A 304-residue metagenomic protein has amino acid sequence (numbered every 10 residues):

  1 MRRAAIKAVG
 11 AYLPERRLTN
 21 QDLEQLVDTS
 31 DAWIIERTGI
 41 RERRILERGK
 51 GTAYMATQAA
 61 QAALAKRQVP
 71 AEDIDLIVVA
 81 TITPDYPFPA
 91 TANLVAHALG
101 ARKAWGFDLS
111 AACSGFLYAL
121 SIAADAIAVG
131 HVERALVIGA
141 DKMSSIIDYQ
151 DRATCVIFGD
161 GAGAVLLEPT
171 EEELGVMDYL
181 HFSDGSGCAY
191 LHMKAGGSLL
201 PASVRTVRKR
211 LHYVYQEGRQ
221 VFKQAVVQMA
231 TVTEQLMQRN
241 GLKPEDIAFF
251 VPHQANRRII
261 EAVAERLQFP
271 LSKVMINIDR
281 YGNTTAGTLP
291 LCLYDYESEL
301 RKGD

Functional and structural regions predicted by a protein language model:
M1-G49, D151-K223, V227, T231 (+1 more regions): Condensing-enzyme catalytic core mediating Claisen C-C bond formation in acyl metabolism
I6-A8, I34, A63, I74-I77 (+8 more regions): Buried hydrophobic positions in well-ordered alpha/beta secondary-structure cores of metabolic enzymes
Y12, A80-D85, A111-F116, G139-S144 (+2 more regions): Acidic, glycine-rich active-site loops and adjacent beta-strand->loop/helix elements that engage anionic groups
V27-E36, Y86-G100, V137-M143, S198-T206 (+1 more regions): Acidic-glycine-rich active-site phosphate/pyrophosphate-binding loop
A53, T57-A60, L64, T83-P84 (+6 more regions): Claisen-condensing/thiolase-fold acyl-transfer catalytic domains that form or cleave C-C bonds in fatty acid
K66, P70-R102: Anion-binding (especially nucleotide phosphate/pyrophosphate-binding) glycine-rich loop and adjoining beta-alpha core
E72-A80, P244-H253: Short glycine-rich phosphate-binding loop at a beta-alpha junction
A128-A162: Flexible, glycine-rich active-site loops centered on histidine and acidic residues that chelate a metal or position
